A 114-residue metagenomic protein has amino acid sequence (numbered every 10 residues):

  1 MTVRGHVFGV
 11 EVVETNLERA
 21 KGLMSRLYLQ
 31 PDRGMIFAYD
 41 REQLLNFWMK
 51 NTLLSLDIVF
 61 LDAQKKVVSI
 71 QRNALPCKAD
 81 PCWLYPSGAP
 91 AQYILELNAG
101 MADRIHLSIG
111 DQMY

Functional and structural regions predicted by a protein language model:
M1-Y114: Compact, glycine-rich, soluble single-domain proteins
